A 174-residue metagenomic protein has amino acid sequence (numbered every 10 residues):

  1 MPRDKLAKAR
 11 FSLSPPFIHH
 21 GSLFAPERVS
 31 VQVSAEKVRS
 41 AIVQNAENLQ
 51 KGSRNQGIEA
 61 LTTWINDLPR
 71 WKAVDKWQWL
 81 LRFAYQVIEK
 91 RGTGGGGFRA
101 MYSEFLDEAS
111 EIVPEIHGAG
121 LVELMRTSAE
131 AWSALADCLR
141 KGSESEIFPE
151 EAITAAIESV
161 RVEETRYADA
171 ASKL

Functional and structural regions predicted by a protein language model:
P2-G94, M101, F105: Noncatalytic regulatory segments and standalone regulatory/sensor domains
V87-L174: Charged, long alpha-helical assembly modules
